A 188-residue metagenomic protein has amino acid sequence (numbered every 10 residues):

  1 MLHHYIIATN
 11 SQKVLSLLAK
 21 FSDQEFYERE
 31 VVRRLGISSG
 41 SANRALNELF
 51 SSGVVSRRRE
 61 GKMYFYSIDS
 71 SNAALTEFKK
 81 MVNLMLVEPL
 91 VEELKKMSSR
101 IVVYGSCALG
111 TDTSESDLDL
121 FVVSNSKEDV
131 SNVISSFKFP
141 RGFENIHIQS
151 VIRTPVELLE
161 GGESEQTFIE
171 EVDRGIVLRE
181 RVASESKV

Functional and structural regions predicted by a protein language model:
M1-S99, A108-E115, S124-V188: Catalytic core of pol beta-like nucleotidyltransferases
